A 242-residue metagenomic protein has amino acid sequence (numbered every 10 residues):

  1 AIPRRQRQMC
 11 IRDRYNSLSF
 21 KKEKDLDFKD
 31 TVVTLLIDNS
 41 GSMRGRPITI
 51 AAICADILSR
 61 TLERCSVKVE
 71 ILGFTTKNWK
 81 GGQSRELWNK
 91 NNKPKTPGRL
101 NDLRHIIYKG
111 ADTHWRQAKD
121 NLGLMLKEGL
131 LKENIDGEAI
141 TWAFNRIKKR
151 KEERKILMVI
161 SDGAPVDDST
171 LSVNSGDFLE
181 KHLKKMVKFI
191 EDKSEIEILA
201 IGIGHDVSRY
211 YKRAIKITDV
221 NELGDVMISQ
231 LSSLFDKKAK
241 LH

Functional and structural regions predicted by a protein language model:
R4-Q8, R12-H242: Acidic, glycine-rich A-domain
